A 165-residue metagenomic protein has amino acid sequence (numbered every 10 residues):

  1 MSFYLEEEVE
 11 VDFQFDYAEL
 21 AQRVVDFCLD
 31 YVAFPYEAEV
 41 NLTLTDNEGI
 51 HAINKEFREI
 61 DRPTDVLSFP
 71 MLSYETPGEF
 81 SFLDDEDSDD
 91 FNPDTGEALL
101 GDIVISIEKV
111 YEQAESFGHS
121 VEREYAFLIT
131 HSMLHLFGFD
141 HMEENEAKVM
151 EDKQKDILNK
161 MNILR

Functional and structural regions predicted by a protein language model:
M1-A126, F137-R165: An acidic/histidine-cluster motif and surrounding catalytic segment that typifies divalent-metal-assisted enzyme active
L134: Conserved ATP-binding N-box helix of the HATPase_c
